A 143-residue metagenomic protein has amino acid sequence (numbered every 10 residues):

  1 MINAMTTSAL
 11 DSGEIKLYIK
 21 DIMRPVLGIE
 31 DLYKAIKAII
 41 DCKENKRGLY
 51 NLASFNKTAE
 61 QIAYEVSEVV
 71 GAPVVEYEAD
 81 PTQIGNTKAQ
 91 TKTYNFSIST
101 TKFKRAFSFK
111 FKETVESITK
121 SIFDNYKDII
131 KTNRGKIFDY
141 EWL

Functional and structural regions predicted by a protein language model:
M1-R24, I29-K34, V66-S67: NAD(P)-dependent short-chain dehydrogenase/reductase
M5, A38-K88, T100: Mid/C-terminal beta-alpha module of Rossmann-like enzyme folds, strongest in SDR-family dehydrogenases/epimerases
A9-G13, C42-K43, V70-V74, F107 (+1 more regions): A general structural signal marking secondary-structure boundaries and capping sites
G13-L17, I39-L52, I129-F138: Core catalytic loop region at the nicotinamide-binding pocket of NAD(P)H-dependent oxidoreductases
P25, F55, F96-S97: Residues that recognize and position ribonucleotide moieties
I29, E60, T82-K110, I130-T132 (+1 more regions): Conserved C-terminal active-site "lid" loop/helix of NAD(P)H-dependent oxidoreductases that clamps the redox cofactor
L32, I36, L52, I62 (+2 more regions): Non-catalytic, hydrophobic alpha-helical segments
T114-L143: Amphipathic terminal alpha-helices
